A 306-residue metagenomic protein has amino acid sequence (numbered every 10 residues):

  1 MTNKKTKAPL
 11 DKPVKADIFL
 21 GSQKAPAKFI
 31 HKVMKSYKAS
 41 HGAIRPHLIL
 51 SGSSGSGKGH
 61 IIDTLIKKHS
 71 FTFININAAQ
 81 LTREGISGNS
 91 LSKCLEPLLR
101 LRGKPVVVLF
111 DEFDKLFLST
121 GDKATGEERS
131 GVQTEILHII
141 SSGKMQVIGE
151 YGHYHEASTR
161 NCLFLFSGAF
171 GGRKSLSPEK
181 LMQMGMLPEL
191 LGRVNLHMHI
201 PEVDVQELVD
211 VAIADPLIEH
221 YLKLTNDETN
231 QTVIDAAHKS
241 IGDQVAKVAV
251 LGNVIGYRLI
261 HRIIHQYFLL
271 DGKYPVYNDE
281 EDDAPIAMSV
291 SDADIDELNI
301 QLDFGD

Functional and structural regions predicted by a protein language model:
K7-H47, I260: Pre-Walker A (pre-P-loop) alpha-helix and adjacent loop at the N terminus of AAA/AAA+ ATPase modules, a conserved
R45-I76, R100: Walker A/P-loop
S51, H60-T64, E96-P97, D114-D210 (+1 more regions): Canonical AAA+ ATPase core
T72, G103-V107, S158-L165: Loop/turn-to-beta-strand initiation segments
F73-G103: Short glycine-rich substrate-engagement loop in P-loop NTPases that contacts/grips substrate
L163-L165, Y257-D306: C-terminal engagement/docking regions of AAA+ P-loop ATPases
V194-G272: Conserved AAA+ ATPase small/helical "lid" subdomain
